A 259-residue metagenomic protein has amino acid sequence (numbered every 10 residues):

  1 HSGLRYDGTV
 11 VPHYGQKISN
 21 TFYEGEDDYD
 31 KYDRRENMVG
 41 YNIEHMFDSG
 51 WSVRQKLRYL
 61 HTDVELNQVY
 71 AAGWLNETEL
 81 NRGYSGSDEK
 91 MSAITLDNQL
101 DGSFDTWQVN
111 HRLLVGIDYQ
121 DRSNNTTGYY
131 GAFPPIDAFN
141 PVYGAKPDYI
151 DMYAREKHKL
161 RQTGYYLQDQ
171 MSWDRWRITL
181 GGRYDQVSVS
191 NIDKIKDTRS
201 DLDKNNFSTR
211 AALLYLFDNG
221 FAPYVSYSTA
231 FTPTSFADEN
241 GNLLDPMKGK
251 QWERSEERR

Functional and structural regions predicted by a protein language model:
H1, D33-T62, Y84-T127, K204-Y215: Transmembrane beta-barrel strand/turn architecture of Gram-negative outer membrane proteins
H1-M46, H61-M91, P134-H158, Q162: Acidic/polar loop-and-plug regions of large Gram-negative outer-membrane beta-barrel proteins
S2-H13, L60, L66-A72, N125-A132 (+2 more regions): Outer-membrane beta-barrel translocator domains and adjoining extracellular loop/strand segments of Gram-negative
G3-G8, S19-D27, G40, G102 (+5 more regions): Glycine-centered flexibility motif
V10, F22, Q108, N140-Y143 (+3 more regions): Solvent-exposed, flexible loop/coil residues
N42-R58, T62-Q68, N219, P223-Y224 (+1 more regions): Membrane-embedded beta-barrel scaffold of Gram-negative outer-membrane proteins
K90, T95, Q99-Q170: C-terminal low-complexity, acidic/polar tails when present
M91, N110-L114, D118-Q120, E156-R259: Structural signature of Gram-negative outer-membrane beta-barrels, strongest in the C-terminal barrel of TonB-dependent
